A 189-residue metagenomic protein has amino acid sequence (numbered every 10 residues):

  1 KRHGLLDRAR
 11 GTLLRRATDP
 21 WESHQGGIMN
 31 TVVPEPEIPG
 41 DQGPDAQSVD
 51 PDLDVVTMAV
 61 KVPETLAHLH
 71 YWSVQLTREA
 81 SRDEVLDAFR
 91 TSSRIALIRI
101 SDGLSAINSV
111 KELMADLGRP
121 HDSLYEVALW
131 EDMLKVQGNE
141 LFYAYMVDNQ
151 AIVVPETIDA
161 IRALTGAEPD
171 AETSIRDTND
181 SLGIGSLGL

Functional and structural regions predicted by a protein language model:
K1-S23, A163, A167-N179, L187: N-terminal Rossmann-like NAD(P) cofactor-binding subdomain of oxidoreductases, focused on the glycine-rich
R2, A88-S92, A160, L164: Conserved short hydrophobic interaction patches
D7-Y145: C-terminal substrate-binding/catalytic lobe of Rossmann-fold NAD(P)-dependent oxidoreductases
D122-L189: NAD(P)-dependent Rossmann-like dehydrogenase/reductase catalytic/cofactor-binding core
